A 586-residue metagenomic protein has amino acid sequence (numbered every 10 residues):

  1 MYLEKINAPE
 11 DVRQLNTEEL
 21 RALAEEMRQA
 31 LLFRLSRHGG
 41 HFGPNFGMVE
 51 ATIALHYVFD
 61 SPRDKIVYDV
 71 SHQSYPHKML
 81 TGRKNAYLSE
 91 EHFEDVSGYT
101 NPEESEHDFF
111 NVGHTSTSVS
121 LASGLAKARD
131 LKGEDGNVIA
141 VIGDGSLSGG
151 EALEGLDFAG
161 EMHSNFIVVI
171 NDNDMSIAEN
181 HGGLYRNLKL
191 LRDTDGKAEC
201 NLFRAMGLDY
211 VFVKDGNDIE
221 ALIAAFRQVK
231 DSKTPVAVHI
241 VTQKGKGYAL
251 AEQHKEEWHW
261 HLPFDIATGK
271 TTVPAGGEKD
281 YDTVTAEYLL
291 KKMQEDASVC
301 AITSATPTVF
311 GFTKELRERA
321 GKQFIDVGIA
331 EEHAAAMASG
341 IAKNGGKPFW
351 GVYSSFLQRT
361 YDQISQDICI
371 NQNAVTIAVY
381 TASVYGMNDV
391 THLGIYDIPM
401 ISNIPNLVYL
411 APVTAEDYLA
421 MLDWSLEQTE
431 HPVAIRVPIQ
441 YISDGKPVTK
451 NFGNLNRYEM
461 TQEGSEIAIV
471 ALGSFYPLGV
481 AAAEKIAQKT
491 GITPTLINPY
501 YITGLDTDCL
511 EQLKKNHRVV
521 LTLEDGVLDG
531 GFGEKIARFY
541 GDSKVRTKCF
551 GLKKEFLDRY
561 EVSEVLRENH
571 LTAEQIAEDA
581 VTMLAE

Functional and structural regions predicted by a protein language model:
M1-M79, R204, D215-I219: N-terminal amphipathic, basic-rich helices that act as targeting or association modules
E19, A24, R28-L31, G40-G47 (+6 more regions): Cofactor-pocket helix-loop regions in the catalytic cores of large enzyme subunits
Q29-S36, D95-N111, G133-I139, K314-G328 (+4 more regions): Glycine/charged-rich beta-loop-alpha catalytic/anionic-binding loops adjacent to active sites
H41-M162, V299, S304, T313-K314: Cofactor-binding active-site loop characterized by glycine-rich and histidine/acidic residues
K65, Y248-Q358, Q363-N373, V470-G473: Non-catalytic terminal/interface segments that mediate subunit docking, oligomerization, and allosteric communication
Q73, D108-D265, K270-E278, D282-E287 (+1 more regions): Glycine-rich ThDP/TPP pyrophosphate-binding loop and its adjacent helix/strand module within ThDP-dependent enzymes
A86-V96, E161-M175, C369-T381: A glycine-rich helix N-cap at a beta->alpha junction
T271-A275, G386-N388, V408, V527 (+1 more regions): Peripheral docking tails and interdomain loops at the edges of cofactor- or intermediate-handling domains
